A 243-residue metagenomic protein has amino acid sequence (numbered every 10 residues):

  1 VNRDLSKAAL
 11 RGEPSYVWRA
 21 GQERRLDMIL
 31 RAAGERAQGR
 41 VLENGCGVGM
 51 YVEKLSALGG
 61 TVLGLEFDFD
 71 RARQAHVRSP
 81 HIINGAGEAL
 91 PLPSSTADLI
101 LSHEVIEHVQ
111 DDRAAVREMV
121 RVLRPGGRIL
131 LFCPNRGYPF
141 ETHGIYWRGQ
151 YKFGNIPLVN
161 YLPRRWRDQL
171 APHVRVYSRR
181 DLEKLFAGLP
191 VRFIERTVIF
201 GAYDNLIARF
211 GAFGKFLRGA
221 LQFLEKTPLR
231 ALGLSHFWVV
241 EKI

Functional and structural regions predicted by a protein language model:
V1-P93, L99-H103, V116, V176 (+2 more regions): Conserved N-terminal segment of class I S-adenosyl-L-methionine
K7, G12-A20, M50, Q110-E118 (+1 more regions): S-adenosyl-L-methionine-dependent methyltransferase catalytic module, highlighting the catalytic core
R40, G126-R128: Short glycine-centered segments of the SAM/dcSAM-binding site in methyltransferase folds
S95-T96, G126: Short acidic capping loops at alpha-helix termini that bridge into adjacent secondary structure
E104-H108: Short catalytic micro-motifs in class I SAM-dependent methyltransferases
E241-I243: C-terminal beta-strand of the catalytic ATP-binding
